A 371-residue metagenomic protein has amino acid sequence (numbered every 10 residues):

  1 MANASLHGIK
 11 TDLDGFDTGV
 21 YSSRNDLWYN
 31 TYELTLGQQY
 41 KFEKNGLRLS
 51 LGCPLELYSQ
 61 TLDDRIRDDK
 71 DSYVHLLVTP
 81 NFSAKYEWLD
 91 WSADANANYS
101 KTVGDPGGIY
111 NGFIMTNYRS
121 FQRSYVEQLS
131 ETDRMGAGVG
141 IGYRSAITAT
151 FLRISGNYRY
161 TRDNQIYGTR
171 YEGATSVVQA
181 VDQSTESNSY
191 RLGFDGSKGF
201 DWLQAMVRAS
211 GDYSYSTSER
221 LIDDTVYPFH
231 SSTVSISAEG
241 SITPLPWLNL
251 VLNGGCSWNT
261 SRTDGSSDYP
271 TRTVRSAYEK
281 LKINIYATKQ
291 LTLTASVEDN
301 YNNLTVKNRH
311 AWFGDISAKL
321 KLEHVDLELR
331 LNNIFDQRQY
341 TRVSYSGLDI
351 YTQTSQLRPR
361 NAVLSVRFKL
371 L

Functional and structural regions predicted by a protein language model:
M1-L371: Exposed, low-structure sequence patches enriched in small/polar residues
